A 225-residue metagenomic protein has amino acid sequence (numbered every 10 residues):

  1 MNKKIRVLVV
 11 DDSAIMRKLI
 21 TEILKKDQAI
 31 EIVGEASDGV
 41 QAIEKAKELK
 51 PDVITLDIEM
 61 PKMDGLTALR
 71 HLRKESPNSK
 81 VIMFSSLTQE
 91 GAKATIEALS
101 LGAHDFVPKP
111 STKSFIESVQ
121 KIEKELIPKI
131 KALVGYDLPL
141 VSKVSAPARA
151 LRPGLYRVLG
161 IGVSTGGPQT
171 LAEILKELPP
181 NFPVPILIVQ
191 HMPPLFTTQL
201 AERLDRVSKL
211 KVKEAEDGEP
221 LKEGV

Functional and structural regions predicted by a protein language model:
M1-V225: Strand-loop microenvironment adjacent to phosphate/nucleotide-handling motifs in alpha/beta enzyme folds
